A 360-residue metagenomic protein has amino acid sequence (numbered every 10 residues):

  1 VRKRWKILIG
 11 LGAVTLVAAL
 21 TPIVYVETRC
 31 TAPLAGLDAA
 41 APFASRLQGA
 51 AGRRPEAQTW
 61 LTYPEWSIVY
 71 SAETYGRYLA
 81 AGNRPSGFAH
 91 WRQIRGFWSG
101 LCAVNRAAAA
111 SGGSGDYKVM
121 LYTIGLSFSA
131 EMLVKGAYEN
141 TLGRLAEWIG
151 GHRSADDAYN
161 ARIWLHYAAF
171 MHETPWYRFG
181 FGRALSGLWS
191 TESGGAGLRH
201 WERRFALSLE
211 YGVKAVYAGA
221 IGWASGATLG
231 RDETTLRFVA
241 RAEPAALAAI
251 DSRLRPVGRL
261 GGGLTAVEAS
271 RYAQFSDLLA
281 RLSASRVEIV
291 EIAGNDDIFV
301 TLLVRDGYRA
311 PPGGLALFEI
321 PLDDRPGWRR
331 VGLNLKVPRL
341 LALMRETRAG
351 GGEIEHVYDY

Functional and structural regions predicted by a protein language model:
V1-V17: N-terminal Sec-pathway targeting helices
L16-A39: Membrane-interface motif at the C-terminal end of an N-terminal transmembrane signal
S45-G219, E268, Y308-I320: Long, compositionally biased low-complexity segments enriched in polar/charged residues
T228-A242, G263-A266, G294-D306: Short glycine-/aliphatic-rich beta-strand segments at the starts of folded cytosolic domains
L236-P256, D277-R281, L302-E319: Short amphipathic alpha-helix segments
L260-L302: Acidic (E/D-rich), amphipathic helical modules within compact regulatory domains
S276, L340-E355: Mixed-charge, glycine-accented linear interaction segment located at domain edges/termini
R286-D296, F318-P321, G351-Y360: Conserved short beta-strand edge segments in small beta-sheet-based binding/regulatory domains
